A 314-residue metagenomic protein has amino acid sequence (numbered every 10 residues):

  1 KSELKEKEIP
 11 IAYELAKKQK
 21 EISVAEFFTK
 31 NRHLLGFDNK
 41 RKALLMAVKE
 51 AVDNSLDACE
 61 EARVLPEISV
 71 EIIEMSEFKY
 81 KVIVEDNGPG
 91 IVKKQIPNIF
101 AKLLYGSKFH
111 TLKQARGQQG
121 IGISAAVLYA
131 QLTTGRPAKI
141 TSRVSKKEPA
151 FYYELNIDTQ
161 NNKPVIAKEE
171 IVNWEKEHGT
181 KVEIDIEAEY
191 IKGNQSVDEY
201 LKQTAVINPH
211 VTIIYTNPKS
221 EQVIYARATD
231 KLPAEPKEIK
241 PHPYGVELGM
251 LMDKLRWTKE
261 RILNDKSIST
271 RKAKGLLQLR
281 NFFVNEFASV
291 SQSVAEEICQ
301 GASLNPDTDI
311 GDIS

Functional and structural regions predicted by a protein language model:
K1-E21, A25, K30, F37 (+2 more regions): C-terminal effector/catalytic modules and regulatory tails appended to multi-domain proteins
A12, K81, G106-G245, T308-I313: GHKL-type ATPase core
R41-V70, G122-Y129: Conserved ATP-binding N-box helix of the HATPase_c
I73-V82: Short beta-strand-loop-beta element adjacent to the nucleotide/active-site pocket used for signaling
D86: Acidic ATP/Mg2+-coordinating residue in the GHKL
G90-N98, A126: Short helix N-cap motif at coil->helix boundaries in the Bergerat
R280-Q300: Helix-hairpin-helix
E296-G311: Extended, domain-scale alpha-helical bundle/helix-rich regions
